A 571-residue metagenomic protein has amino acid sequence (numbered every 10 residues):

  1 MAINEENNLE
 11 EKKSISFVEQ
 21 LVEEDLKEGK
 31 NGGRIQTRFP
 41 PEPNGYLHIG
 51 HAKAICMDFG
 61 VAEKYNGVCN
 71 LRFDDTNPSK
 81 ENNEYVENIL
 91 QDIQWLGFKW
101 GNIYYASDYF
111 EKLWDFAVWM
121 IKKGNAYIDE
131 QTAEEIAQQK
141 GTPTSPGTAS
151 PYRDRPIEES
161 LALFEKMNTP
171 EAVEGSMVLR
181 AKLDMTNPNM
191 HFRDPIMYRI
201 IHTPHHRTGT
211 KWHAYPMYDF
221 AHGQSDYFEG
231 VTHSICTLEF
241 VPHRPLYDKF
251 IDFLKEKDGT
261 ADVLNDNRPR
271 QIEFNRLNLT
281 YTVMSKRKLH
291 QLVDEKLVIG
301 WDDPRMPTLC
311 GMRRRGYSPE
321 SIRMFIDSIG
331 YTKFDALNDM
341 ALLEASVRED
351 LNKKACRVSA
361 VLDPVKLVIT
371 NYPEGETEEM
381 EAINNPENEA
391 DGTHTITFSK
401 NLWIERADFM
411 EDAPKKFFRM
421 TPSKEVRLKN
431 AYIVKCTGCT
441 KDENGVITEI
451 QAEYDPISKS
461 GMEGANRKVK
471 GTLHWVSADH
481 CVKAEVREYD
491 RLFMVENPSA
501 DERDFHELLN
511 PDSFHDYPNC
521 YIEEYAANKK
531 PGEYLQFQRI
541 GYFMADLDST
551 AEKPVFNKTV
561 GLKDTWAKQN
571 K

Functional and structural regions predicted by a protein language model:
M1-K13, K571: Basic/polar N-terminal segments that are highly enriched at the extreme N-terminus, encompassing both cleavable
K13-L90, H206-T237: N-terminal catalytic cores of NTP/NDP-binding nucleotidyl/phosphoryl-transfer enzymes
G29, D58, I89, M120 (+3 more regions): Residue-level signal for inorganic ion chemistry
P40-P43, R72-K80, N102-E111, E134 (+5 more regions): Conserved short loop/turn motifs at secondary-structure junctions
L71, D75-N77, N83, Y105 (+4 more regions): Active-site cores that bind ATP or allylic diphosphates and position pyrophosphate for catalysis
Y85-E111, F116-W119, G124-Y127: A glycine-rich helix N-cap at a beta->alpha junction
A261, D266-S346: Long, charged, mostly alpha-helical binding arms that flank functional sites
F325-K571: Substrate/cofactor-recognition hotspot
